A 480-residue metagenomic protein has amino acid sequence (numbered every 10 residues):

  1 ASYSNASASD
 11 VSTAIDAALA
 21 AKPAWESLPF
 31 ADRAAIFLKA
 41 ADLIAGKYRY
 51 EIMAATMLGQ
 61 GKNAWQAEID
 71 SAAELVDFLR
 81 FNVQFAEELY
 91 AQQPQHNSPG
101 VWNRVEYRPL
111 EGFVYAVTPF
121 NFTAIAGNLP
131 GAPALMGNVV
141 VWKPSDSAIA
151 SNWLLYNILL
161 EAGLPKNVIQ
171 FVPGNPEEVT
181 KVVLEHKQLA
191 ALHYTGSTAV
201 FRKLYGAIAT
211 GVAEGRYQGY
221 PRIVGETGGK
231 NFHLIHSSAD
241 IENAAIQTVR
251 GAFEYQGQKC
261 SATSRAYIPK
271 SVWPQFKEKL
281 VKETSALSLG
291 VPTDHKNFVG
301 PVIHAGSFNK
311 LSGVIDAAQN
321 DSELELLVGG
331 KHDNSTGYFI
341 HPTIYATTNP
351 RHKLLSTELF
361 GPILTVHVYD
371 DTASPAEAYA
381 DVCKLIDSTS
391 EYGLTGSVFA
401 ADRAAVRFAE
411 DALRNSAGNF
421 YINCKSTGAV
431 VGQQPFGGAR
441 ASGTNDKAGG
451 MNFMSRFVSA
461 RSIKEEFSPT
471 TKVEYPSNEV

Functional and structural regions predicted by a protein language model:
A1-D16, A20, E26-L38, Y48 (+6 more regions): Conserved C-terminal structural/oligomerization subdomain of aldehyde/semialdehyde dehydrogenase
Y3, A18, R33, T56 (+9 more regions): Residue-level signal for inorganic ion chemistry
Y3-S7, A54, Q60, E68-S71 (+12 more regions): Active-site proximal loops enriched in glycine and acidic residues that flank catalytic Cys/His/Asp and coordinate
A8, S12-I15, A34-A41, R49 (+13 more regions): Hydrophobic face of alpha-helices
A8-L19, A34-Y50, G61-A91, G100-R104: Long amphipathic alpha-helix in the N-terminal Rossmann-like dinucleotide-binding domain of NAD(P)-dependent
A20-S27, D42-G46, Y50, A54 (+11 more regions): Conserved helix-loop functional segments at active or binding sites
M57, A86-N243, K296, A376 (+1 more regions): Rossmann-like NAD(P) dinucleotide-binding subdomain of oxidoreductase/dehydrogenase enzymes
I158, G163, E185, A191 (+6 more regions): ALDH superfamily catalytic-core signature
